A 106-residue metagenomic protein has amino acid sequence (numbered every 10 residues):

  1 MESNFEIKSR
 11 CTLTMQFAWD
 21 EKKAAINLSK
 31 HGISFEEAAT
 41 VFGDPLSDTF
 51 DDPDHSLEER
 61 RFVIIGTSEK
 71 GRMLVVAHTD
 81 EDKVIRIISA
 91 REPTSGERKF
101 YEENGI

Functional and structural regions predicted by a protein language model:
M1-I106: Ribonuclease/tRNase effector modules and their secretory precursors
